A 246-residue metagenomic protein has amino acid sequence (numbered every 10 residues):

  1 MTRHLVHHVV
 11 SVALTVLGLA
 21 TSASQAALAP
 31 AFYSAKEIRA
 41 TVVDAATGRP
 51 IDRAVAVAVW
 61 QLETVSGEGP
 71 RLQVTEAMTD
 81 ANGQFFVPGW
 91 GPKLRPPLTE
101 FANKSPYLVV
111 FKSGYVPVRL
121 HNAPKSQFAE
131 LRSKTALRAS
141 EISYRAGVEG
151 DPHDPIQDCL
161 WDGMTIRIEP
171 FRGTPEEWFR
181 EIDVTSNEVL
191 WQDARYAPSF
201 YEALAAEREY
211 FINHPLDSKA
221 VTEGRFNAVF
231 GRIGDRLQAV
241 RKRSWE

Functional and structural regions predicted by a protein language model:
M1-V6: N-terminal secretory signal peptides that target proteins for export/translocation
V9-A20: Bacterial N-terminal signal peptides
L19-I51, Y210-N213, D217-W245: Beta-strand-rich domain onsets/edges
A27-A29, P124-D193, P198, R243-W245: Extracellular beta-sheet/turn segments enriched in Thr/Pro/Gly and aliphatic residues
A46-E63: Short, ordered, surface-exposed loop/turn motifs in non-cytosolic proteins
Q61-V65, S113-Y115: Change "in extracellular beta-sheet-rich domains … of secreted and cell-surface proteins" to "in beta-sheet-rich domains
T64-G91: Short, acidic Ser/Thr/Gly-rich low-complexity loop/linker segments typical of extracellular and cell-surface proteins
L94-F128, S133-R138: A short, solvent-exposed loop/turn motif at the edges and junctions of modular extracellular/periplasmic domains
